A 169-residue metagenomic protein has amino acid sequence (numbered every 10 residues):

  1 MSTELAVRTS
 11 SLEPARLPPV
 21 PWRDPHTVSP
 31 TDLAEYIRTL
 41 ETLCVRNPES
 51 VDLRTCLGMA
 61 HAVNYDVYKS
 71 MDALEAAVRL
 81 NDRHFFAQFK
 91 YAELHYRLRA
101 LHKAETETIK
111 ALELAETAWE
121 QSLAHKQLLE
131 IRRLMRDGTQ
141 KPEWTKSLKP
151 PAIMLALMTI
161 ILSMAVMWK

Functional and structural regions predicted by a protein language model:
P30, L101-T106, L129-P151: Alpha-helical linker/edge segments of TPR/alpha-solenoid repeat scaffolds and analogous pre-/post-domain helices
T42-L43, A76-A77, K110-A111: Canonical positions in the second alpha-helix
P48, D82, E116-W119: Short coil turns that delineate tetratricopeptide repeat
L53, A87, Q121-A124: TPR alpha-solenoid repeat register
T139-K169: C-terminal single-pass membrane-anchor helix
